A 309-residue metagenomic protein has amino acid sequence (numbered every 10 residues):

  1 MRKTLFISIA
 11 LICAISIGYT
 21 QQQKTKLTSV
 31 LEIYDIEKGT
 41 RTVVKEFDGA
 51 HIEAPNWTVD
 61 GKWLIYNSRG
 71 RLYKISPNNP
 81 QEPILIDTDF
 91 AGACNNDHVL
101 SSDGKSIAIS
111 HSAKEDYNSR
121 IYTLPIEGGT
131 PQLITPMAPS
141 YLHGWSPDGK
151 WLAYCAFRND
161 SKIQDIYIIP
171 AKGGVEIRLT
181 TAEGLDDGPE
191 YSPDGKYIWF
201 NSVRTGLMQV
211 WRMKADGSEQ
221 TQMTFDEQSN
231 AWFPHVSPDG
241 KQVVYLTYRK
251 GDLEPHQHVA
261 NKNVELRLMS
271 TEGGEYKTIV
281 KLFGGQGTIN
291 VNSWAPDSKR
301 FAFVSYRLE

Functional and structural regions predicted by a protein language model:
M1-Q23: Bacterial Sec-dependent N-terminal signal peptides
Q21-T25, K45, V59, L64-G70 (+6 more regions): Beta-strand C-termini and the immediately following turn/loop, strongest in propeller blades
Q22-T25, D89-A93, Y248-K262, F283-T288: Short, flexible, glycine-rich and Lys/Arg-enriched loop motifs at helix boundaries that contact anionic partners
T28-V30, L72-Y73, D116-Y122, K162-Y167 (+4 more regions): Structural motif
L31-H51, S76-A93, L124-P139, I169-L185 (+2 more regions): Multi-bladed beta-propeller domains
D48-L64, G92-S110, M137-C155, E183-N201 (+2 more regions): Conserved beta-propeller blade repeats
N118-D165, A171: A charged, solvent-exposed segment within the mature domains of Sec-exported extracytoplasmic proteins
N263-G285, N290-R307: C-terminal closing repeat unit and adjoining cap/tail of repeat-based domains
